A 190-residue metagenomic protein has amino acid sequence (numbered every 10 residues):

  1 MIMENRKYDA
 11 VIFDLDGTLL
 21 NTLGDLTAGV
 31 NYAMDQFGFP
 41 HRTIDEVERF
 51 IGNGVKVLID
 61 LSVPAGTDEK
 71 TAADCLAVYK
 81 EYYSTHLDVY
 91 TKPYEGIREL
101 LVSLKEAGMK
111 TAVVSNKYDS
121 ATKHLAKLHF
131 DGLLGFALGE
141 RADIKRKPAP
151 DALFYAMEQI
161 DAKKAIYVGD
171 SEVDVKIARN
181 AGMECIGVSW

Functional and structural regions predicted by a protein language model:
I2-R49: Active-site neighborhood of HAD-like aspartate-dependent phosphohydrolases
A10, A112, F136, I166 (+1 more regions): Hydrophobic "anchor" residues on beta-strands that sit immediately upstream of conserved functional sites
T18, D25, D119-S120, V173: Conserved Rossmann-like nucleotide-cofactor binding loop
L19, T111-V114, Y167-V168, G187: Conserved SAM-binding loop
D35-F37, H41, L58-G66, Y90 (+4 more regions): Substrate-recognition/cap helix-loop segment adjacent to the acidic, metal-dependent catalytic center of Asp-based
G52-T85, S103: A metal-dependent, Asp-based hydrolase signature
Y167-W190: Acidic, Mg2+-coordinating phosphoryl-transfer loop and its flanking beta/alpha structural elements, shared across
